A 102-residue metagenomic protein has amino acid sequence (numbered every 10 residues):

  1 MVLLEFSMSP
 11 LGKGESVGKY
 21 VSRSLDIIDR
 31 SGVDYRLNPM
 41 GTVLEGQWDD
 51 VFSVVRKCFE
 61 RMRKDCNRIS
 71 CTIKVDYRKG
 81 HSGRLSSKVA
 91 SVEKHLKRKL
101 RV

Functional and structural regions predicted by a protein language model:
M1-V102: Charge-rich, low-complexity N-terminal segments
